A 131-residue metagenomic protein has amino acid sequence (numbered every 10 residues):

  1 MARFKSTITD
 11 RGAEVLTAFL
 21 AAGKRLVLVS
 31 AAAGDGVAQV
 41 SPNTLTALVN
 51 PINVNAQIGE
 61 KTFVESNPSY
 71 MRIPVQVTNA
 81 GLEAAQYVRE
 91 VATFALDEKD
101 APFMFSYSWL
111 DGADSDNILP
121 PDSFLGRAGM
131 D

Functional and structural regions predicted by a protein language model:
M1-D131: N-terminal assembly/attachment segments of tailed bacteriophage virion structural proteins
